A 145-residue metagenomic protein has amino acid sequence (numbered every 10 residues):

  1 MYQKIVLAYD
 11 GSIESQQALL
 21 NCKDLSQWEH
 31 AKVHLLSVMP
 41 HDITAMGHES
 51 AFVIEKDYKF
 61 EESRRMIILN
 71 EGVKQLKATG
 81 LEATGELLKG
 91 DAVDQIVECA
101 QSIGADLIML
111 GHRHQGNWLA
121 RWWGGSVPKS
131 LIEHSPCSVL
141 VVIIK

Functional and structural regions predicted by a protein language model:
M1-F52: Small/aliphatic-rich secondary-structure junction motif
E29, S135-P136: Short, structured coil segments at secondary-structure junctions
H34, T84, L140: Conserved beta-strand positions in the Rossmann-like core of class I SAM-dependent methyltransferases
A51-I54, S102-G104, S126-P128: Short, hinge-like loop/turn segments at secondary-structure boundaries
V53-I67: A short acidic, glycine-rich active-site loop that binds or catalyzes chemistry on phosphate/adenosine moieties
K74-I108: Structural beta-alpha unit
L110-E133: Glycine-rich, Arg-bearing micro-motifs that act as flexible, cationic patches
C137-K145: Short, flexible loop segments at boundaries between secondary-structure elements
